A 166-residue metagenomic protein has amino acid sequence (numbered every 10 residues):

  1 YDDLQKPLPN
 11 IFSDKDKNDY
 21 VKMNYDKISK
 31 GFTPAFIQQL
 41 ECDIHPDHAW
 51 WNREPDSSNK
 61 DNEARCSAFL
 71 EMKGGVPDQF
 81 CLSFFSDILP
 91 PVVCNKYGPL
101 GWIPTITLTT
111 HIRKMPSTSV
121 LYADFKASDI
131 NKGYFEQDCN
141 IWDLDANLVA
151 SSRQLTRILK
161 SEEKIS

Functional and structural regions predicted by a protein language model:
Y1-S166: Terminal targeting signals and extreme-terminal segments of soluble enzymes
